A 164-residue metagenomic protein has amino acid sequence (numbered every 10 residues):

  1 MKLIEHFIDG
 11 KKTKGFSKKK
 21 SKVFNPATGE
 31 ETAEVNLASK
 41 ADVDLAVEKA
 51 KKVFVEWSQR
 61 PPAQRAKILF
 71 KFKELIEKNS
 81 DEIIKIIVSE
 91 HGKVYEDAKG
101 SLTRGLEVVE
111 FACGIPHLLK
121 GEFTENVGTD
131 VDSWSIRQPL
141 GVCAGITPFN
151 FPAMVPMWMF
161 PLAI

Functional and structural regions predicted by a protein language model:
M1-V131: N-terminal Rossmann-like NAD(P)+-binding subdomain of aldehyde/semialdehyde dehydrogenases
T124-I164: Conserved small-residue-rich beta-alpha loop and adjacent elements that most often cradle the phosphate/pyrophosphate
